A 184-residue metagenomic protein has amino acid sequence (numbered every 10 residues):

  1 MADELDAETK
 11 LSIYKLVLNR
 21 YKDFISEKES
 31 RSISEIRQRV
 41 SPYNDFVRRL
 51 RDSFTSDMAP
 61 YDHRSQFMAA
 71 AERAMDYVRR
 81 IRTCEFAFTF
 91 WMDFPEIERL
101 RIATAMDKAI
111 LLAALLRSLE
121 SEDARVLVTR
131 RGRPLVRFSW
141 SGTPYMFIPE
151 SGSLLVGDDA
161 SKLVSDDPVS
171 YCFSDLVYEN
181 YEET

Functional and structural regions predicted by a protein language model:
M1-T184: A structural boundary/capping signal
